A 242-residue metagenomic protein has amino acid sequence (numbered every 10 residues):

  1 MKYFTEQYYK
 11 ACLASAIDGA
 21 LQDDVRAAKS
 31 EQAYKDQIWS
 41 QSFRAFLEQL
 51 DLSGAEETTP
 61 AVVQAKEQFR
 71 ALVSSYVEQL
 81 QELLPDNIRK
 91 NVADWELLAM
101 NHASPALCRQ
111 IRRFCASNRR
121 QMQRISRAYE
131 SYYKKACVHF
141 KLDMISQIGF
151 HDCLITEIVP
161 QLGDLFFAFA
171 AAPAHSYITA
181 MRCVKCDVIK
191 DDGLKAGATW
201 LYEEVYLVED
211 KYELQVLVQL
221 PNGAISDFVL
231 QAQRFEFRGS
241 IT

Functional and structural regions predicted by a protein language model:
M1-T242: Surface-exposed, interaction-prone regions used to assemble/regulate multi-protein complexes
